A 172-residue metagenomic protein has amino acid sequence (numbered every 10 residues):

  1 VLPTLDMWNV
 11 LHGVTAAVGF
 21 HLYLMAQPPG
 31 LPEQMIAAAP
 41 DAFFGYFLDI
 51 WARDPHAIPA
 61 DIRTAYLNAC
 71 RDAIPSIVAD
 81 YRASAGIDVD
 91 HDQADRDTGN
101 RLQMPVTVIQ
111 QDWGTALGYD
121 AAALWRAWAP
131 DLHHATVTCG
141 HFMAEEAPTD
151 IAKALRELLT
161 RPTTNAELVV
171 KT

Functional and structural regions predicted by a protein language model:
V1-V137, R156-R161: Flexible "cap/lid" subdomain of the alpha/beta-hydrolase fold that forms the substrate-access gate
D131-T172: Catalytic active-site module of serine/aspartate enzymes centered on a nucleophile-bearing elbow/loop
